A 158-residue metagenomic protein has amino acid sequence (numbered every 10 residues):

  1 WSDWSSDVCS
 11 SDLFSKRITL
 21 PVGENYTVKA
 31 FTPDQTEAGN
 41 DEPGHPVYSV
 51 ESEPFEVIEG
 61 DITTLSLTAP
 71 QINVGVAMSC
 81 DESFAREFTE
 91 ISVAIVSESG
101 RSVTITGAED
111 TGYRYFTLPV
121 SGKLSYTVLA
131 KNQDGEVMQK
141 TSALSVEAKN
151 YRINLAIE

Functional and structural regions predicted by a protein language model:
W1-C9: Single conserved hydrophobic/aromatic residue that forms the stacking wall/gate of nucleotide- or nucleobase-binding
S11-D12, D34-I72, N132-E158: Structured interaction patches on ligand/partner-binding surfaces of diverse proteins
D12, T27-F31, Q35, F84 (+1 more regions): Cell-envelope/extracellular anchoring and linker segments
S15-T19, L65, T111-P119: Exposed aromatic-hydrophobic patches
L20-E24, E59, T68-I72, L118-G122: Solvent-exposed loop and beta-edge segments used for protein-protein assembly and interaction
V22-D41, V120-E136: A short, solvent-exposed beta-strand micro-motif common in secreted/extracellular proteins
Y26-V28, F55-V57, V93-I95, L124-V128 (+1 more regions): Hydrophobic beta-strand residues in large extracellular and virion-surface proteins
G75-Q133: Short helix-loop boundary/capping segments
